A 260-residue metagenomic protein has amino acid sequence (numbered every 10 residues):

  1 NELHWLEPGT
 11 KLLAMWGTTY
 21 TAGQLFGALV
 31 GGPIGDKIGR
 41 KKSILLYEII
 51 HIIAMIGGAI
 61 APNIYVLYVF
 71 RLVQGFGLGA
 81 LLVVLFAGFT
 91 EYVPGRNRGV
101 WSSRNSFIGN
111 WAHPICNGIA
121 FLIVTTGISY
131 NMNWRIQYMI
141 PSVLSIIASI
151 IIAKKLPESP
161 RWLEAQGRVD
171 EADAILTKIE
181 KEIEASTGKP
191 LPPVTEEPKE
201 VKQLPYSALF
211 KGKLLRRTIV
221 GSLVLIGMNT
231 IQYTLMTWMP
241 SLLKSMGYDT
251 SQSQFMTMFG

Functional and structural regions predicted by a protein language model:
N1-G260: Transmembrane-helix signature of 12-pass secondary carriers
